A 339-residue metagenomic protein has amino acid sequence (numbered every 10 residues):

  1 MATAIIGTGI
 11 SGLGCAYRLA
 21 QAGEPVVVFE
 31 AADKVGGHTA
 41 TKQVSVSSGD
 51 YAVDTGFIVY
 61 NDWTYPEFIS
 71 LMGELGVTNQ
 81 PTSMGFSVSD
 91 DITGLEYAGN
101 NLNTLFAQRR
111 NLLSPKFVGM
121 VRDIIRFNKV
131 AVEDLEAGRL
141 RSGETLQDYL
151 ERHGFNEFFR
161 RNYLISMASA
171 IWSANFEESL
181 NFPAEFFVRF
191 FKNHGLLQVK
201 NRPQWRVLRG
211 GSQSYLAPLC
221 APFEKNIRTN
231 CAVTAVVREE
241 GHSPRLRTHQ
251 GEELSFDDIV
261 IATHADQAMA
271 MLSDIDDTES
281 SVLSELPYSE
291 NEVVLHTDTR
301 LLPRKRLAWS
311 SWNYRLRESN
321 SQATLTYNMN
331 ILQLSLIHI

Functional and structural regions predicted by a protein language model:
A2-V28: N-terminal Rossmann-like FAD-binding beta1-loop-alpha1 element of flavoenzymes
S11, K34, D266: Conserved Rossmann-like nucleotide-cofactor binding loop
A20-Q43: Glycine-rich FAD pyrophosphate-binding loop
K42-F68: N-terminal glycine-rich dinucleotide-binding loop that anchors FAD/FMN and/or NAD(P) in oxidoreductases
D62-A184, V188: Mobile amphipathic helical/loop "lid" adjacent to a hydrophobic cofactor/ligand pocket
R189-T248: Helical element adjacent to the flavin cofactor pocket in flavoenzyme catalytic cores
A232-L336: Mid-domain catalytic core of redox enzymes that form a hydrophobic substrate pocket/lid adjacent to a catalytic redox
